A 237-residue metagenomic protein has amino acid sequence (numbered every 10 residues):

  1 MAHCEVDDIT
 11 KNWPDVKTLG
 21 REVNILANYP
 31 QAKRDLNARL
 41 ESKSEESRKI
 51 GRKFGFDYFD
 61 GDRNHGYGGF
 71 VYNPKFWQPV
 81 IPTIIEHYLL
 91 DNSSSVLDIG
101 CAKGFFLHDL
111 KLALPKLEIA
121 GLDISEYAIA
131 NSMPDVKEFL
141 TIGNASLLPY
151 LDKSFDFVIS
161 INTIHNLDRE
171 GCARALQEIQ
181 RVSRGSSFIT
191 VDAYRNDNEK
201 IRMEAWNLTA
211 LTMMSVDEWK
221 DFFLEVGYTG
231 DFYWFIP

Functional and structural regions predicted by a protein language model:
A2-Y88, S93-P149, L167-R174, E178 (+1 more regions): Class I (Rossmann-like) S-adenosyl-L-methionine-dependent methyltransferase catalytic domain, capturing the SAM-binding
I159: A conserved beta-strand element that flanks and buttresses the S-adenosyl-L-methionine
T163: Hydrophobic adenine-recognition pocket in adenosine-nucleotide-binding enzymes
R181-S183: A generic alpha-to-beta junction signature in SAM-dependent methyltransferases
